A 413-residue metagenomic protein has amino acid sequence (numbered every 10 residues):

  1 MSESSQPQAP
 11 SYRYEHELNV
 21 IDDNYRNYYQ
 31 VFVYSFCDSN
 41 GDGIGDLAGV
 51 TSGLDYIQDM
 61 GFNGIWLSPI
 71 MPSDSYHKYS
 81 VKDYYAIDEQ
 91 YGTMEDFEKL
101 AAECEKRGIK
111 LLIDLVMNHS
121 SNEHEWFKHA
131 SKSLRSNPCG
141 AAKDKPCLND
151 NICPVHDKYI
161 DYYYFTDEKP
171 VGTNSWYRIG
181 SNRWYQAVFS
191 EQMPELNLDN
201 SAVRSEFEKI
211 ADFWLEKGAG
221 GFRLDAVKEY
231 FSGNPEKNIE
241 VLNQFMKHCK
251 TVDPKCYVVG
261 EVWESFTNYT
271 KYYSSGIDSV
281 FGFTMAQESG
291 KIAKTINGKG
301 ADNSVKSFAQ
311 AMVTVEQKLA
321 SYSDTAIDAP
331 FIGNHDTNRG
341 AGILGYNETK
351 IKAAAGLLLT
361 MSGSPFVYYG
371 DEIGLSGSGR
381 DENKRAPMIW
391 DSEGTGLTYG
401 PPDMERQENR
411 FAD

Functional and structural regions predicted by a protein language model:
M1-E3, P7-L198, A202-S205, E216 (+2 more regions): Acidic/aromatic-lined carbohydrate-recognition and catalytic surfaces of CAZymes acting on diverse glycans
Y12-H16, F207-I210, T267-N268, F308-L319: Alpha-helical scaffolding within the catalytic cores of extracellular/periplasmic polymer-degrading hydrolases
N24, V252, Y257, E264 (+7 more regions): Loop/helix patches that line or flank the sugar-binding groove of alpha-linked glycan CAZymes
Q58, L215-E216, L319-D324: Acidic (Asp/Glu)-rich catalytic clusters
A101-C104, L319-Y322, L357-M361: A short acidic-Thr-Gly-centered motif at the start of a beta-strand
K128-F189, K291-A320, R385-D413: Core domains of carbohydrate- and sulfate-ester-processing enzymes
Q192, A226-F231, S323-Y346: Active-site clefts of carbohydrate-active enzymes
L215, G220, A226, G260-V262 (+2 more regions): Aromatic- and acid-rich polysaccharide-binding/catalytic face of secreted or lumenal carbohydrate-active enzymes
